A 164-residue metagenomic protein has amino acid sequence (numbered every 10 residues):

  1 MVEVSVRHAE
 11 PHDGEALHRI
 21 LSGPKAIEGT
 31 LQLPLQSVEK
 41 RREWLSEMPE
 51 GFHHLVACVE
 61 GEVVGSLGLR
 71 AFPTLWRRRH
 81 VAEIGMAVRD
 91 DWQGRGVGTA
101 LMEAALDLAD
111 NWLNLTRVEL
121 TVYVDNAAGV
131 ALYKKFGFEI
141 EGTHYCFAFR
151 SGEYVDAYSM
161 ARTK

Functional and structural regions predicted by a protein language model:
V4-R19: A short beta-loop-alpha structural element at the N-terminal edge of CoA-dependent acyl/N-acetyltransferase catalytic
H8-H12, T30-D91, M102-A104, L108 (+2 more regions): Acetyl-CoA-dependent GNAT
R19-L35: Helix-loop element at the rim of GNAT/NAT acetyltransferase active sites that forms part of the acceptor-substrate
G61, G96-G98, N126: Conserved G/P- and acidic residue-centered "switch" motifs that form tight phosphate/ATP-binding loops in soluble
M86, E153-K164: Terminal substrate-recognition subdomain of acyl/acetyltransferases
G94-L108, V130-K135: Conserved acetyl-CoA-binding loop-helix of GNAT-fold acetyltransferases
D110-T121: Conserved GNAT acetyl-CoA-binding A-motif
E119-V122, K134, E139-V155: Conserved catalytic-core motifs of GNAT/GCN5-like acyltransferases
